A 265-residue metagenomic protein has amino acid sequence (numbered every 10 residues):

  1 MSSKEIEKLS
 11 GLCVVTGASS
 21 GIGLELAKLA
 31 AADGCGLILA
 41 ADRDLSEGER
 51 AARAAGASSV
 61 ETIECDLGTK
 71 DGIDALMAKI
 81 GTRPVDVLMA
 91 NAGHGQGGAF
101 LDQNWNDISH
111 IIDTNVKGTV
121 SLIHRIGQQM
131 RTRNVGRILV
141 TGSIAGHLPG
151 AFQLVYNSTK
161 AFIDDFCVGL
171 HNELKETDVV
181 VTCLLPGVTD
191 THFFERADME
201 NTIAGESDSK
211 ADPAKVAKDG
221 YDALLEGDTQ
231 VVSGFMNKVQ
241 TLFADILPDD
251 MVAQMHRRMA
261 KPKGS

Functional and structural regions predicted by a protein language model:
S19-S20: Conserved glycine-rich cofactor-binding loop
D33-E49: Conserved glycine-rich Rossmann-like NAD(P)H-binding loop of the short-chain dehydrogenase/reductase
N91-Q96: Conserved NAD(P)H cofactor-binding loop of Rossmann-fold oxidoreductase domains
A99-F100, N104-I112: Substrate-binding pocket helix/loop in short-chain dehydrogenase/reductase
I123, T159: Active-site helix of classical SDR
S143: Residue(s) in the substrate-gating loop at a strand-loop-helix junction that position the organic substrate next
N172-M236, I246, Q254: SDR active-site lid
